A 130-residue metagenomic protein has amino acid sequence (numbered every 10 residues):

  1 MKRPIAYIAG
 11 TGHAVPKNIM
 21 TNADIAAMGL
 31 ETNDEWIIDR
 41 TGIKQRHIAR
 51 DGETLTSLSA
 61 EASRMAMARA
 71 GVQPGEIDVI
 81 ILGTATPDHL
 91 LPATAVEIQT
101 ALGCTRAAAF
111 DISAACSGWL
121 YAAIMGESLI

Functional and structural regions predicted by a protein language model:
M1-V79, T100-L102: Conserved "HGTGT" condensation-loop signature of ketosynthase/thiolase-family condensing enzymes that catalyze
I38-S57, A85-I130: Conserved catalytic cysteine-centered active-site region of acyl-thioester-dependent Claisen-condensing enzymes
E76-D88: Short beta-strand-loop/turn "lid" adjacent to the catalytic site in phosphate-handling enzymes
